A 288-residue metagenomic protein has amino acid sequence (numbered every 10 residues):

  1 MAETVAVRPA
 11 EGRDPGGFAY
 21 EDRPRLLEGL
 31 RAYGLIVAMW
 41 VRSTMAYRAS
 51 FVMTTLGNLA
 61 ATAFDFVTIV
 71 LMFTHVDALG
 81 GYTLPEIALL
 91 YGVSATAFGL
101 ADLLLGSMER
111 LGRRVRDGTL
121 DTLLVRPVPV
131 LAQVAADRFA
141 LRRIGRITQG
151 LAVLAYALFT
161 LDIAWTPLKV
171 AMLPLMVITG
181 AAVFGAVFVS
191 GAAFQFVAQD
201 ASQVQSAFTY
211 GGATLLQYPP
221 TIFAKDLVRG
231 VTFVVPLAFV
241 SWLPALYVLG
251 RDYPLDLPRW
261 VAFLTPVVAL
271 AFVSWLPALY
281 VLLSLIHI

Functional and structural regions predicted by a protein language model:
G29-M45: A short amphipathic helical element positioned immediately N-terminal to and/or at the very start of a transmembrane
V41-G57: Membrane-interface helix starts
L59-A95, P254-P258: Transmembrane helix-boundary elements of multi-pass transport/secretion proteins, especially ABC-type permease modules
L71, L103, S107-R114, T119 (+2 more regions): Membrane-spanning helices that line or support transport/gating and their immediate boundary helices in channels
I87-A152: Hydrophobic alpha-helical transmembrane segments of multi-pass membrane transport proteins
R142-A201, Q205, P254-L264, F272-V273 (+1 more regions): Alpha-helical transmembrane segments and their short interhelical loops
L151, F184, F188, A192-V248: Transmembrane helix segments
I286-I288: Conserved small/polar residues in nucleotide/adenosyl-binding loops
